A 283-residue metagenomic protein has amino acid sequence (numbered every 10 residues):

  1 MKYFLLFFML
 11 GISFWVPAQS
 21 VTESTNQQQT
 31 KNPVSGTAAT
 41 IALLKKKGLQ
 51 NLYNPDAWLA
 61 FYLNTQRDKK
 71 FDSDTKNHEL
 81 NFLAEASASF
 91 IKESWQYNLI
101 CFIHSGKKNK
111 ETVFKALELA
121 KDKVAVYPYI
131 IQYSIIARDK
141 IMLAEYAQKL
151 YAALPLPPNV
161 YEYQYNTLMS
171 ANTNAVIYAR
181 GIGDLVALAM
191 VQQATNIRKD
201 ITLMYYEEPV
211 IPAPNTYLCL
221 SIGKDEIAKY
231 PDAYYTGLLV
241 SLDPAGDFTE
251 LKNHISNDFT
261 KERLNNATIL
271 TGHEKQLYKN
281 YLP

Functional and structural regions predicted by a protein language model:
M1-E23: Bacterial Sec-dependent N-terminal signal peptides
F14, T173-A175: Generic detector of short, well-ordered, non-transmembrane alpha-helical segments enriched in hydrophobic residues
Q19-N166, S170-T173, Q193-P283: ER/secretory pathway lumenal C-terminal domains and tails of membrane proteins involved in glycoprotein biogenesis
V176-L188: Short periplasmic/luminal acceptor-recognition loop of GT-C membrane glycosyltransferases, typified by
